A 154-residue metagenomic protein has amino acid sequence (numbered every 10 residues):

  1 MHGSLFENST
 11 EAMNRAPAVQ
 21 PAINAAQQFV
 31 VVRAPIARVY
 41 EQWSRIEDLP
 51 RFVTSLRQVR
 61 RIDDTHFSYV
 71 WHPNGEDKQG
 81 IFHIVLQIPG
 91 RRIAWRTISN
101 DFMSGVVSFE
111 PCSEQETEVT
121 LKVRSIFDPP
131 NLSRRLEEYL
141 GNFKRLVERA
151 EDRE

Functional and structural regions predicted by a protein language model:
H2-D64, L146: Hydrophobic ligand-binding cavity/cleft-lining segments
G3-E7, V19, H83-L86, R92-E154: Beta-strand/loop substructures that line and gate deep hydrophobic ligand-binding cavities in soluble
F29-R33, R60, V70, H83-V85 (+1 more regions): Generic structural detector for well-ordered beta-strands
S55, G80-F82: Short beta-alpha junctions and helix-cap segments that line functional grooves
R61-S68, Q87-W95: Short, hydrophobic/aromatic-rich segments at coil-to-beta transitions
N74-K78, F127-D128: Short, cysteine-centered beta-strand-loop-beta hairpins and adjacent loop/turn segments enriched in charged/polar
